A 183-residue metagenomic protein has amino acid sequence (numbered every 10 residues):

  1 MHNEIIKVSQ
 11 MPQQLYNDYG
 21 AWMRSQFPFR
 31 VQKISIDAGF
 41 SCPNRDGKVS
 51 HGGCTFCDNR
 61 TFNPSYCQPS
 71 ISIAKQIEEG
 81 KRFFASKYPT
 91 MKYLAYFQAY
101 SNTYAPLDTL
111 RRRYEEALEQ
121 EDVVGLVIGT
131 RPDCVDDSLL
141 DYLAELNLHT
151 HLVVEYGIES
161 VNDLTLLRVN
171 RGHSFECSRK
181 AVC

Functional and structural regions predicted by a protein language model:
M1-L94: N-terminal [4Fe-4S]-dependent radical SAM core
E4-V8, A105-P106, L148: Short acidic/polar alpha-helix capping motifs at helix-coil junctions
G52-D58, Y114-L118, L146-H149, S174-E176: Short, low-complexity, polar/charged sequence segments that are solvent-exposed and flexible
R60-G80, F84-L107, D122-V135, T150-C177: Core AdoMet radical
F84-Y88, Y114-E121, D141-H151, C183: Acidic (Asp/Glu)-rich catalytic clusters
L110-R111: Long, mid-chain structured domain cores
C134-Y142: Active-site-adjacent beta->alpha loops and helix N-cap segments on the catalytic face of soluble alpha/beta enzymes
